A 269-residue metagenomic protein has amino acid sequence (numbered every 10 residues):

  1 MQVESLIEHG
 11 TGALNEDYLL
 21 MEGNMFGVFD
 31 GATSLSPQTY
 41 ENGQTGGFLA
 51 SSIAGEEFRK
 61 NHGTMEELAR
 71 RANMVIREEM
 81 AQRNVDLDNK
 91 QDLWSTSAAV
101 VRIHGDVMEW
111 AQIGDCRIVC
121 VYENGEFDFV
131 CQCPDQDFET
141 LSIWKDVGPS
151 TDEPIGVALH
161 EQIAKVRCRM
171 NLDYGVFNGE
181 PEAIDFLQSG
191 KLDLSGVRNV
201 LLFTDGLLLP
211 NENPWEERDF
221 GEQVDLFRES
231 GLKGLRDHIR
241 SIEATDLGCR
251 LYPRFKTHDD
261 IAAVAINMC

Functional and structural regions predicted by a protein language model:
M1-C269: PP2C/PPM-type serine/threonine phosphatase catalytic domain
